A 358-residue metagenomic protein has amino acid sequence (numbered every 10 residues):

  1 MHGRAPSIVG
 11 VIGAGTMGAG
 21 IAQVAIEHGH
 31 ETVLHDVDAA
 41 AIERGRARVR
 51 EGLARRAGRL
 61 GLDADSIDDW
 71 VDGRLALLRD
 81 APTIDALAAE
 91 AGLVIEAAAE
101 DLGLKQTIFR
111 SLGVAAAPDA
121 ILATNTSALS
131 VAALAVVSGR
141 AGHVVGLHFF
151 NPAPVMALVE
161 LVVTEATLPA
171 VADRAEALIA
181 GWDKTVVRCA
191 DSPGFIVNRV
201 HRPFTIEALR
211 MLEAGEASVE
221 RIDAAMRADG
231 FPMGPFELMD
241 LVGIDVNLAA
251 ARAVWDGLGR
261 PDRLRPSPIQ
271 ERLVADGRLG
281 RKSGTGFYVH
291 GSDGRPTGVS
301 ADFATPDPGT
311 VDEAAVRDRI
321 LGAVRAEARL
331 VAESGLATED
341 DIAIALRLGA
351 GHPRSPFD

Functional and structural regions predicted by a protein language model:
M1-D358: N-terminal glycine-rich phosphate-binding loop for ADP-containing cofactors
